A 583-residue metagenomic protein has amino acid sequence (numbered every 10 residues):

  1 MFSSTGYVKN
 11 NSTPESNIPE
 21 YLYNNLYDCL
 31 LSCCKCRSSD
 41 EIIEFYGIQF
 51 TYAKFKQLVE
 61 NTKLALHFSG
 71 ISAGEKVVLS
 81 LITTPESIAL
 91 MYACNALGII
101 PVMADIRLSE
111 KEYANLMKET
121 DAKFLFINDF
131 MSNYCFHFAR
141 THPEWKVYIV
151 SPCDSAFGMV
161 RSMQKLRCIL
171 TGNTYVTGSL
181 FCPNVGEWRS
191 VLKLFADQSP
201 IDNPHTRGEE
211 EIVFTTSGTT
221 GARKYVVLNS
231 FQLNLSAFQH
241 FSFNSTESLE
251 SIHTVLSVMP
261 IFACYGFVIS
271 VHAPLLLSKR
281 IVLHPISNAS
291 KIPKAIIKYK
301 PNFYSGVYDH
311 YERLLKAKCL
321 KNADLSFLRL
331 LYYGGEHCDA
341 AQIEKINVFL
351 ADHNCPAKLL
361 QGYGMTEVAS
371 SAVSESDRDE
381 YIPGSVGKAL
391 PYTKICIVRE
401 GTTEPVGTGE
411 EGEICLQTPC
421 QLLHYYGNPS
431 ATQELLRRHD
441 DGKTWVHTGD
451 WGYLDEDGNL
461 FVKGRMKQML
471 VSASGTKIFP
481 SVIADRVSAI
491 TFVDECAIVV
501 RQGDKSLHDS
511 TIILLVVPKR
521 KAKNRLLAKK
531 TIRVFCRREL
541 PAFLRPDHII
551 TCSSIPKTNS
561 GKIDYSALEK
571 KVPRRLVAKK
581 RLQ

Functional and structural regions predicted by a protein language model:
F45-Q49, K63-L108, V258-P260: Conserved AMP-binding/adenylate-forming
T51-Y52, P204, E211-F238: Conserved AMP-binding A3 loop
L108, Y304, T418, L423-H424 (+4 more regions): AMP-binding/adenylate-forming catalytic core of the ANL superfamily
V150, L540-I563, R581-L582: AMP-binding/adenylate-forming catalytic domain of the ANL superfamily
S162, L180, S190, N302-S305 (+2 more regions): Gly/Ser/Thr-rich phosphate-binding loop
N234-T254, F262-S305, A317-K318: Conserved AMP-binding/adenylation subdomain of ANL enzymes
D377-R378, K388-Y392, T402-R437, N459 (+1 more regions): Conserved ATP/PPi-binding loop(s) of AMP-dependent carboxylate-activating enzymes
C396-Q417, Y453-D457, K523-K529, D564: Conserved beta-loop-beta connector loops within the AMP-binding
